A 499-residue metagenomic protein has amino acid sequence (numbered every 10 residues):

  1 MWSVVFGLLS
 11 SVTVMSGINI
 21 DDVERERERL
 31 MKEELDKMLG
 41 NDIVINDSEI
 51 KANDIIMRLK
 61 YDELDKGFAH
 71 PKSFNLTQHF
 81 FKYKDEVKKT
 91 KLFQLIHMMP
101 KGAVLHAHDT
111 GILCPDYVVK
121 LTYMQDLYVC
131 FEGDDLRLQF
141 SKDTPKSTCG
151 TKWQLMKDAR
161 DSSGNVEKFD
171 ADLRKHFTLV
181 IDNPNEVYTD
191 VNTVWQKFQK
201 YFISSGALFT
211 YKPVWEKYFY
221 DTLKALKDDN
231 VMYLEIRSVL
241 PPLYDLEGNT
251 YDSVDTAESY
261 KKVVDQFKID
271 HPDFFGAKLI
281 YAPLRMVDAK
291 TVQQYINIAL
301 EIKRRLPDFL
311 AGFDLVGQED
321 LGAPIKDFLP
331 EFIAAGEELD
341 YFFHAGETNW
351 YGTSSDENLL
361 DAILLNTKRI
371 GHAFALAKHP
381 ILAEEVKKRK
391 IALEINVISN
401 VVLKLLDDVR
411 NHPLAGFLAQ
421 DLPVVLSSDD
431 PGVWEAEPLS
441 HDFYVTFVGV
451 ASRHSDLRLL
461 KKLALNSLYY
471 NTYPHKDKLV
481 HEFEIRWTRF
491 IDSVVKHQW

Functional and structural regions predicted by a protein language model:
W2, L8-D22: N-terminal signal peptide
V4-V5, K278: Generic extreme N-terminus detector
S16-Y341, E347-W499: Metal-cofactor-binding active-site regions of metalloenzymes
